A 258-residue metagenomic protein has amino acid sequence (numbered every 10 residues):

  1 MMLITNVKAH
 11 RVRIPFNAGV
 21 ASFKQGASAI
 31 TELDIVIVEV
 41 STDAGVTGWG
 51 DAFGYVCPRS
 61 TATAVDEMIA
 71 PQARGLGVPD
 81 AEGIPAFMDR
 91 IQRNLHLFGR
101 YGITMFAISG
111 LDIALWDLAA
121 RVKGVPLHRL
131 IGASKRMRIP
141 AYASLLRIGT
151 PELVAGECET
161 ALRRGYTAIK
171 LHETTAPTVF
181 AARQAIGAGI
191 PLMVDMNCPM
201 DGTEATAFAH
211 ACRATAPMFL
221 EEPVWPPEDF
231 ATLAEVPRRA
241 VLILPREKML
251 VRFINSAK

Functional and structural regions predicted by a protein language model:
M1-G48, F53: Structured beta-strand/loop patches that form or line metal/cofactor-binding pockets in enzymes
N6-V7, S41-V122: Metal- or metallocofactor-binding catalytic centers and their adjacent structured scaffolds across diverse enzyme
F98, K123-R147, A181-R183, G187-G189: N-terminal small/glycine-rich loop or linker at the start of catalytic domains across soluble metabolic enzymes
V125, R147-V154, T160-L162: Active-site beta->alpha loop and helix N-cap motifs at the rims of alpha/beta catalytic domains
R138-L153, D195-G202, P245: Active-site mouth loops of central-metabolism enzymes
L162-G165, R213: Non-catalytic positions within long, well-ordered alpha-helices that form the structural scaffold/packing of enzyme
L171, A176-K258: Catalytic core of soluble alpha/beta enzymes
